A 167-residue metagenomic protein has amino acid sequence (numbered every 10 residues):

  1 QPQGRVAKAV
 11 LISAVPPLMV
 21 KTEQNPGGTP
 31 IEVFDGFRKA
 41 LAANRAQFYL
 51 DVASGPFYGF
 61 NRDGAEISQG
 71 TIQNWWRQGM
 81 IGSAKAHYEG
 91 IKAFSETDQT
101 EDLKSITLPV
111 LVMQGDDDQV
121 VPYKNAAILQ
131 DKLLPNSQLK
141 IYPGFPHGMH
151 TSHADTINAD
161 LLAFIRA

Functional and structural regions predicted by a protein language model:
Q1-A43: Flexible "cap/lid" loop of the alpha/beta hydrolase fold
V10, L111-M113, K140: Conserved hydrophobic packing residues within short motifs/helices of P-loop NTPase cores of ABC-family ATPases
V20-T29, K39-K104: Conserved alpha/beta-hydrolase catalytic His-Asp/Glu region
G82, V121, M149-S152: Residue-level signal for the nucleotide or nucleotide-sugar donor/cofactor binding architecture
I106, V112-Q114, D118: Short beta-strand/loop motif that positions the catalytic acidic residue of the alpha/beta-hydrolase fold
D116-Q119, G144-P146: Acidic beta-to-alpha connecting loop that harbors the catalytic carboxylate
Q119-N125: Conserved alpha/beta-hydrolase "acid-adjacent" motif
P135-A167: Catalytic active-site module of serine/aspartate enzymes centered on a nucleophile-bearing elbow/loop
